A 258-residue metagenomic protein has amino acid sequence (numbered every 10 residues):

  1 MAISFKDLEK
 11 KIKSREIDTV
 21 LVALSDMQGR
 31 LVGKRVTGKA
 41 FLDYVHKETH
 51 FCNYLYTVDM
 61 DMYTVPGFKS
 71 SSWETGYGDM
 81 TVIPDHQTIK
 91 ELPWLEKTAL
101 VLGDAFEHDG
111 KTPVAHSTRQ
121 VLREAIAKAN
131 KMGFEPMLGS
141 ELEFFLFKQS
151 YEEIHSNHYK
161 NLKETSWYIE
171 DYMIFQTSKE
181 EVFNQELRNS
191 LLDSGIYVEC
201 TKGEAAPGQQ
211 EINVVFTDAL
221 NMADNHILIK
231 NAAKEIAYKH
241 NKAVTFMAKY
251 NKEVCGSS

Functional and structural regions predicted by a protein language model:
M1-C200, M222, L228: ATP/Mg2+-dependent ligation/transfer catalytic cores
F147-E164, Y197-T217, A248-S258: Active-site-proximal loop/short-helix segments that contain or immediately flank catalytic acid/base residue(s)
Q209, V214, M222-S258: Acidic, glycine-rich loop-and-beta core segments that form the ion-binding/anion-interacting portion of active sites
